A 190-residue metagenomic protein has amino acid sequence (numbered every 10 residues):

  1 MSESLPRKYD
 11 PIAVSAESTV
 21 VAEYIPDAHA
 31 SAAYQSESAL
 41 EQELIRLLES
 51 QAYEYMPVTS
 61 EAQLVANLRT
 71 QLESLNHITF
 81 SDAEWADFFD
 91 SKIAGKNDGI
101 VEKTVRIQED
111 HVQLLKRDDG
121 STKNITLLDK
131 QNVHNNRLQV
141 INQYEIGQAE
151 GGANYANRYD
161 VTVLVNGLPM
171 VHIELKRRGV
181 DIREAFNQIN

Functional and structural regions predicted by a protein language model:
S2-N190: An alpha-helical interface "stripe"
